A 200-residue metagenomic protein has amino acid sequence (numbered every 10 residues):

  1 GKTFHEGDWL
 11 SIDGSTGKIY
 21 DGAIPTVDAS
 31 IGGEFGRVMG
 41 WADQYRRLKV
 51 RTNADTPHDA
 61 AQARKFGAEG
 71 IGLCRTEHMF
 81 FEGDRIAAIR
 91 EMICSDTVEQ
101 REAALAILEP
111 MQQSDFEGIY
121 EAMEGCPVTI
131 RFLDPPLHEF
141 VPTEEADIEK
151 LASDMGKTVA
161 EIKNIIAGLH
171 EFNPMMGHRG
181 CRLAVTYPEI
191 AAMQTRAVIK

Functional and structural regions predicted by a protein language model:
G1-K2: Conformationally flexible catalytic loops at phosphate/diphosphate-handling active centers
Y20-R37: Short, compositionally biased
I31-E34, W41-K200: Conserved alpha/beta-domain cores
